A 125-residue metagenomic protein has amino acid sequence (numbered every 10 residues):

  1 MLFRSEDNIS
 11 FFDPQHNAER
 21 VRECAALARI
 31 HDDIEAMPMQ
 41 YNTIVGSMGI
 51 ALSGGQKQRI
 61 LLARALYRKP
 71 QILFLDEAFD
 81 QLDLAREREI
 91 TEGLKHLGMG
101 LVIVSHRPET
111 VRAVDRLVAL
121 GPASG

Functional and structural regions predicted by a protein language model:
M1-L2: Short, small-residue-biased leader/transition segments that mark boundaries at the very start of proteins
S5-S10, C24-A28, T43-G125: ABC-family ATPase nucleotide-binding domain "signature/switch" substructure
N17-A18, Q58: Generic alpha-helix initiation/capping and coil-helix boundary signal
E19-Q40: Conserved ABC ATPase "signature" region
